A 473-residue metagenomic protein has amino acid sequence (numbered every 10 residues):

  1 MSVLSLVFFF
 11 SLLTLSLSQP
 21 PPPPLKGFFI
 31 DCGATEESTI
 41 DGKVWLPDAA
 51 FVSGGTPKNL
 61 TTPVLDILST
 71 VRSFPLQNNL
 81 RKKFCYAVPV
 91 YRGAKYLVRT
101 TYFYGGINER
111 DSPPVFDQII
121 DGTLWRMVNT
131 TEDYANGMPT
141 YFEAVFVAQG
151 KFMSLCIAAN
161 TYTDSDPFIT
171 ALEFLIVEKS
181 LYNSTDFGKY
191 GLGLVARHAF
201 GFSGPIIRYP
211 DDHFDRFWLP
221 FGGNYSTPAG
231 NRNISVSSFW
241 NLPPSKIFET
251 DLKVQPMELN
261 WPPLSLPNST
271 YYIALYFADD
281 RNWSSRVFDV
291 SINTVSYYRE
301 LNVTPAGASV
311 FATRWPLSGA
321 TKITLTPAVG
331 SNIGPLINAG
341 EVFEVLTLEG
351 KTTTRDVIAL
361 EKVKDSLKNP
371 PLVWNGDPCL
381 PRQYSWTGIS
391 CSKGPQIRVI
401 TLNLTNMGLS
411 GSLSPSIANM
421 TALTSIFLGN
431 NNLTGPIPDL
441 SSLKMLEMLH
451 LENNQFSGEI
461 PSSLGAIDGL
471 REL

Functional and structural regions predicted by a protein language model:
S2-P378, R382-S390, R398-G408, A422-N432 (+3 more regions): Compositionally biased, intrinsically disordered or flexible polar/acidic segments
Q396, A418-L423, L440-L446, G465-L470: Leucine-rich repeat
L413-P415, T434-L440, S457-S462: The feature encodes a structural signal of leucine-rich repeats
